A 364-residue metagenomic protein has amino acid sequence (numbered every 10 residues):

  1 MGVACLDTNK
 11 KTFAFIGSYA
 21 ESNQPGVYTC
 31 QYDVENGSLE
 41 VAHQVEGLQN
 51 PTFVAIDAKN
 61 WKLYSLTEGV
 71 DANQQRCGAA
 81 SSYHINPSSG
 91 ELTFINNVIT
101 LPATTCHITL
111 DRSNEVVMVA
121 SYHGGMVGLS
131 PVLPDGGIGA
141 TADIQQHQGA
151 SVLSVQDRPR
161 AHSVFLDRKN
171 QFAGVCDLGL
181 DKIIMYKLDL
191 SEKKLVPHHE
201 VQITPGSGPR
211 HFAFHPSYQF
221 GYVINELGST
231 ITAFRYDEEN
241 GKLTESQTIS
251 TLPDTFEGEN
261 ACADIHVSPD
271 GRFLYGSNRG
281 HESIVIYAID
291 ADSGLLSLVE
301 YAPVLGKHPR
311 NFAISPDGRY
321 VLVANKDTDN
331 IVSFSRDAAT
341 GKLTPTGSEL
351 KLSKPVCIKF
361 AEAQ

Functional and structural regions predicted by a protein language model:
A20-N23, E68-Q74, H123-M126, L180-K182 (+3 more regions): Short glycine/acidic-enriched loop and turn motifs that connect beta-strands
C30-G37, Y83-G90, S130-G139, Y186-K194 (+3 more regions): Short loop/turn segments immediately following beta-strands, especially the blade-tip and inter-blade linker loops
E40-E46, T93-I99, D143, G149-S154 (+4 more regions): A short beta-strand motif characteristic of beta-propeller blades
V41-N114: Blade-loop segments of beta-propeller domains
L48-A58, L101-S113, Q148-N170, I203-Q219 (+3 more regions): Beta-rich, blade/repeat-based domains predominating in secreted/periplasmic proteins but also intracellular
E91-S163: Asp-box/WD-like beta-propeller blade repeats and closely related beta-sheet repeat scaffolds
D327-V332, T344-Q364: Blade-level signature of beta-propeller repeat domains, shared across WD40, Kelch, NHL, RCC1 and BNR/Asp-box propellers
